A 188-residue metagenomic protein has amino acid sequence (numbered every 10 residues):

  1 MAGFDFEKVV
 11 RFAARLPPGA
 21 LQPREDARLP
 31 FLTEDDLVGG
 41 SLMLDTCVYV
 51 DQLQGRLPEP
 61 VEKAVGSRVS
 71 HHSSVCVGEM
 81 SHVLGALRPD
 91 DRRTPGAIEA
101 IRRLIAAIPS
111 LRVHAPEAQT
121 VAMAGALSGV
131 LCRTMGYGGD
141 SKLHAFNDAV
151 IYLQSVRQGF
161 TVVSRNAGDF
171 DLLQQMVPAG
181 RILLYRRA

Functional and structural regions predicted by a protein language model:
M1-D36, Y152, V156-A188: Acidic, PIN/NYN-like endoribonuclease modules and their adjacent C-terminal/linker elements
M1-E79, V83-R102: Short, well-structured N-terminal submotif of metal-dependent ribonuclease cores
A2-V10, L21, A27, H82-L87 (+1 more regions): Active-site neighborhoods of divalent-metal-dependent phosphate/nucleic-acid chemistry enzymes
L44, H72, A115, F146 (+1 more regions): Short beta-strand scaffold positions
V48-Y49, T120, I151, G168-F170: Alpha-helix capping/helix-boundary segments
E79, M123, L172: Phosphate- and divalent-cation-binding pockets in alpha/beta enzyme and binding domains that engage nucleotide-derived
R88-D91, L131, G180-L183: Short, hinge-like loop/turn segments at secondary-structure boundaries
L104-I108: Acidic, glycine-rich loop-and-strand cores that form catalytic or ligand-binding grooves in diverse globular domains
